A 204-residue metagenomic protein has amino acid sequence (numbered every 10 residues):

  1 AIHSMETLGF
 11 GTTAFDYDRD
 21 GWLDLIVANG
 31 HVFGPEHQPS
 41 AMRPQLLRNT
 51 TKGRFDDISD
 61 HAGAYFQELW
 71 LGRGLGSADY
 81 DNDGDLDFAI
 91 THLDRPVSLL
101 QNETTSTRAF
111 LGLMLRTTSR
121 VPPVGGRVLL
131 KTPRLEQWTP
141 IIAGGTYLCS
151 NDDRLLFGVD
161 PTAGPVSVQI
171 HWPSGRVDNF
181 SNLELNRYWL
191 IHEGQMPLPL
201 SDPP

Functional and structural regions predicted by a protein language model:
I2, T7, F33-E36, Q45 (+1 more regions): Gly/Ser/Thr/Pro-enriched helix-cap/hinge segments flanking short amphipathic alpha-helices
G11-A14, G74: Conserved beta-strand position repeated once per blade in WD40 beta-propeller domains
A14-R19, A78-N82: Structural signature of eukaryotic scaffold interfaces centered on beta-propeller domains
L23: Conserved kinase catalytic-core segment
I26-A41: Short, conserved, GDST-rich strand-edge loop motifs in beta-rich repeat architectures
